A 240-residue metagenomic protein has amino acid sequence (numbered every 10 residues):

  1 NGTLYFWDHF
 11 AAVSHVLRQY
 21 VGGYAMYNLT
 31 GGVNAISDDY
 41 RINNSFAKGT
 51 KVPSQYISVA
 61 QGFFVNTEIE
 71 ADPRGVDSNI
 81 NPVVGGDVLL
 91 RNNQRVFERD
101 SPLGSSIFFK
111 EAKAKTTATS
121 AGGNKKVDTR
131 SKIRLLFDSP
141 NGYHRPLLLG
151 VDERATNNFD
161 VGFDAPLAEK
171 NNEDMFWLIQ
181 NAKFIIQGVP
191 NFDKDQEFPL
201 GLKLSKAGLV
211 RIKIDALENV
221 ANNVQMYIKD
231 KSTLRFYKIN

Functional and structural regions predicted by a protein language model:
N1-N240: Compositionally biased Ser/Thr/Gly- and acidic/asparagine-rich, proline-interspersed low-complexity stretches
